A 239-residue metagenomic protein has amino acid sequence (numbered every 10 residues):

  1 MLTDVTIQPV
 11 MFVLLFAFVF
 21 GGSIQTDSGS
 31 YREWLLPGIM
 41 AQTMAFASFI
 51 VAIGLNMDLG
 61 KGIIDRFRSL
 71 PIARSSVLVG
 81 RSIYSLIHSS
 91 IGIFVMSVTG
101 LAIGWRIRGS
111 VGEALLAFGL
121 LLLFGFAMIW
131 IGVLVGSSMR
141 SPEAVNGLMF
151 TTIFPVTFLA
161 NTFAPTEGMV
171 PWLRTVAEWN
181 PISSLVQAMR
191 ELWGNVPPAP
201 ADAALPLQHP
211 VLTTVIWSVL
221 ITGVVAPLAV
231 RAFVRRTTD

Functional and structural regions predicted by a protein language model:
M1-V10, T238-D239: Membrane-interface helix starts
V5-T6, L35, I39, D58 (+5 more regions): Residue-level recognition of transmembrane alpha-helices in multi-pass small-molecule transporters/permeases
M11-F18, R32-I103, G132, T151 (+1 more regions): Hydrophobic alpha-helical transmembrane segments of multi-pass membrane transport proteins
V13-F18, R190-D239: Alpha-helical transmembrane segments of multi-pass membrane transporters/translocases
F16-Q25, I103-R108, G112, M139-S141 (+2 more regions): Short helix-capping/hinge motifs at transmembrane helix termini and TM-loop junctions
A17-G22, M57, R66, G100-L101 (+7 more regions): Transmembrane helix-loop junction
F20-G22, G136-S183: Transmembrane helix segments
R74-M149, H209-V230: Alpha-helical transmembrane segments and their short interhelical loops
